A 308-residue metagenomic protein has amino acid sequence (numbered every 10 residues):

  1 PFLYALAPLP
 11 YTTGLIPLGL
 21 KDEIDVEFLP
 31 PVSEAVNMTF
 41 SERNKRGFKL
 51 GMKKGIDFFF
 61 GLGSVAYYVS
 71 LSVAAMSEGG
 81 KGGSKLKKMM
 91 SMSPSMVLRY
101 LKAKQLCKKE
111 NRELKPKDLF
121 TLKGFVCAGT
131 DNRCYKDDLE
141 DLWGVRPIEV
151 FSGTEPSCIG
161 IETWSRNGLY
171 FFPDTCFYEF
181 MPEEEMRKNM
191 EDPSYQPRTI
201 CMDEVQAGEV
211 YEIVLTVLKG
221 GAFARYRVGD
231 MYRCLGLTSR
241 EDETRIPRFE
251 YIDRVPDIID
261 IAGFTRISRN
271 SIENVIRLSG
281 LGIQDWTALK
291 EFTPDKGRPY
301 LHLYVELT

Functional and structural regions predicted by a protein language model:
P1-P8: Hydrophobic or amphipathic alpha-helical targeting/insertion segments
P8-L18: P-loop NTPase switch/coupling surface
I16-T308: Active-site glycine/GP-rich loop and adjacent strand/helix microenvironment that borders small-molecule binding pockets
